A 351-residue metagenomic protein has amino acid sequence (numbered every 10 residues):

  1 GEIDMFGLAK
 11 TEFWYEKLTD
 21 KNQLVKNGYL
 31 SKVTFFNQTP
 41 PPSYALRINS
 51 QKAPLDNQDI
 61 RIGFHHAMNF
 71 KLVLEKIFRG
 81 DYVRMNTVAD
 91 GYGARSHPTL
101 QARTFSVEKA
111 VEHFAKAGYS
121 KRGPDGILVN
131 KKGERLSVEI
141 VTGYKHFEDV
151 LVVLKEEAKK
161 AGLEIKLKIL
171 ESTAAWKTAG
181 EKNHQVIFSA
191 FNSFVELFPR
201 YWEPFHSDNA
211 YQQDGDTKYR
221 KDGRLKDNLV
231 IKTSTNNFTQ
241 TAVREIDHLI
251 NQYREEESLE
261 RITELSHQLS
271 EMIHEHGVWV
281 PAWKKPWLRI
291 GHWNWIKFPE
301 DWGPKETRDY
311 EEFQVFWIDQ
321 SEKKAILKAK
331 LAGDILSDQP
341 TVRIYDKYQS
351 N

Functional and structural regions predicted by a protein language model:
G1-Q51, G63, K71, E75-I77 (+1 more regions): Extracellular/periplasmic solute-recognition and catalytic clefts
D4, S120, E164-K166, Q185: Residue-level detector of anion-binding/catalytic polar loops
M5, E134-G143, I165-K168: Short, well-ordered beta-strand elements
T11-F13, K168-K177: Short helix-initiation/N-cap motifs at beta->coil->alpha
P41-Y44, G63-A102, E108-V111, H146-E156 (+1 more regions): Detector for C-terminal structural segments
L55: Conserved binding/catalytic microenvironments
Q58, T104-E139: Immediate post-signal peptide segment of exported/extracytoplasmic ligand-binding proteins
L154-I165: Short alpha-helix C-terminal cap/hinge motif
